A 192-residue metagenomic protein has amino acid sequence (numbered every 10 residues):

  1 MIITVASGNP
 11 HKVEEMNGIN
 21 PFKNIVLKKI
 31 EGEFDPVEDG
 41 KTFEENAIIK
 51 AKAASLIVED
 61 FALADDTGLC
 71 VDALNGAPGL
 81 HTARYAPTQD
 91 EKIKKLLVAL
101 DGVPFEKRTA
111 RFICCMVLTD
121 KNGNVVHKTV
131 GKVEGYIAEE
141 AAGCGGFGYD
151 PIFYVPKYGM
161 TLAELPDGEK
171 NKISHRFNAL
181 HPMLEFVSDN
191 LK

Functional and structural regions predicted by a protein language model:
I2-T4, H11-K192: Anionic-ligand binding patches
